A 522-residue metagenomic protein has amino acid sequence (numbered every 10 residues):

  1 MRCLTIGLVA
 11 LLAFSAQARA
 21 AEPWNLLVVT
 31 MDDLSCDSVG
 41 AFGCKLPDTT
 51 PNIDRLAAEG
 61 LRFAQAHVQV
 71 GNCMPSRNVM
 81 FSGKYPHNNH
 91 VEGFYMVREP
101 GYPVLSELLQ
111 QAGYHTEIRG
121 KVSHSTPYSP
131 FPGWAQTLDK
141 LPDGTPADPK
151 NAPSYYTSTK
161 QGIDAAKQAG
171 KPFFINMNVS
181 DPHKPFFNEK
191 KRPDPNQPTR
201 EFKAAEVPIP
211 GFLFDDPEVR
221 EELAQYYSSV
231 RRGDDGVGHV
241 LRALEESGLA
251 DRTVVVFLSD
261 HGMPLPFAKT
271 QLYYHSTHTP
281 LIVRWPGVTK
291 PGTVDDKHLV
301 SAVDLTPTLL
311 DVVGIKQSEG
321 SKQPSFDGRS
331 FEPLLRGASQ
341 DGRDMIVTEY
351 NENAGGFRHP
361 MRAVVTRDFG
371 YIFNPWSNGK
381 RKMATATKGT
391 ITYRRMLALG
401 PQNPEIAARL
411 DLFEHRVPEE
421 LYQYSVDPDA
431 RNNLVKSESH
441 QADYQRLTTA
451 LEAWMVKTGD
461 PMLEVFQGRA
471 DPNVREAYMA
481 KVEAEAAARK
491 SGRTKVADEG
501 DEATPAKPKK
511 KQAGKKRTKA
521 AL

Functional and structural regions predicted by a protein language model:
T5-S15: Bacterial N-terminal signal peptides
L12, A20-E420, P428-A450, L463 (+2 more regions): Formylglycine-dependent sulfatase
M455, G459-V474: TerminUS-proximal long segments
